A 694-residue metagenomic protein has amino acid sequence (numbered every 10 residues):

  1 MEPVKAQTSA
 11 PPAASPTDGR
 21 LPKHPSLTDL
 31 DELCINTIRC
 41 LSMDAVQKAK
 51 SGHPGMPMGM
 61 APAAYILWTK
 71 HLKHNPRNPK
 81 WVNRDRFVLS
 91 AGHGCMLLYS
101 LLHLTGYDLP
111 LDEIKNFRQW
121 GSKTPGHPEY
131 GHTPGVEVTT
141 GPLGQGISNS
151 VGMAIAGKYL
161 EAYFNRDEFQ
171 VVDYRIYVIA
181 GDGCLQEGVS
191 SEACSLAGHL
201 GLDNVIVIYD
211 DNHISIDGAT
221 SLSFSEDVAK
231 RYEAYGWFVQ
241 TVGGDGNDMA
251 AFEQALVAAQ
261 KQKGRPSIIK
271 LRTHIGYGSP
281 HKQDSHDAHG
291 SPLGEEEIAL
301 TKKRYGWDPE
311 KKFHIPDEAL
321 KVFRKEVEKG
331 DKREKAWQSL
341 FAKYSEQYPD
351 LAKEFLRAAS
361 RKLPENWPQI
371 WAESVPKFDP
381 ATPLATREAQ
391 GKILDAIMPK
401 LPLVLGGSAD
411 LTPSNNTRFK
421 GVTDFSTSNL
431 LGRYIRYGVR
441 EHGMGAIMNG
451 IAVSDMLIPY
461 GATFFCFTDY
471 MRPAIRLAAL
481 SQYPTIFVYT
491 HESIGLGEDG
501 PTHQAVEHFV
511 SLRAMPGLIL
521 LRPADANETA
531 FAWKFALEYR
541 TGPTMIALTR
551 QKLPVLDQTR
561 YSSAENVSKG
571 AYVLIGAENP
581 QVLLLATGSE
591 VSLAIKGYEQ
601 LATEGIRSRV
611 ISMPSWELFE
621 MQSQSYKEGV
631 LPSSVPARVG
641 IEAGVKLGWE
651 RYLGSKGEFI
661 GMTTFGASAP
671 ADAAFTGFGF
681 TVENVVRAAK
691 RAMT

Functional and structural regions predicted by a protein language model:
M1-M60, I179-A180, C184-G188, I206 (+7 more regions): Conserved acidic/glycine
T28-R39, L72-H74, L111-H132, T412-S426 (+2 more regions): Acidic-glycine-rich active-site phosphate/pyrophosphate-binding loop
A49, D85-R86, V136-T139, F169-E187 (+5 more regions): A short, small-residue-rich loop immediately preceding and capping a beta-strand
M60-L200, R418-F419, I447, I451: Cofactor-binding active-site loop characterized by glycine-rich and histidine/acidic residues
N75-P76, K158-D167, V453-Y470, T485 (+1 more regions): Glycine-rich phosphate/pyrophosphate-binding loops and their adjacent beta-strand/loop elements at enzyme active sites
F117-K123, A409-S414, V439-H442, T549-K552: Short glycine-enriched loops at secondary-structure junctions
Q119-G131, N149, I155, Y159-A162 (+5 more regions): Thiamine diphosphate
H503-V506: Flexible, small-/acidic-enriched active-site or ligand-binding loops
